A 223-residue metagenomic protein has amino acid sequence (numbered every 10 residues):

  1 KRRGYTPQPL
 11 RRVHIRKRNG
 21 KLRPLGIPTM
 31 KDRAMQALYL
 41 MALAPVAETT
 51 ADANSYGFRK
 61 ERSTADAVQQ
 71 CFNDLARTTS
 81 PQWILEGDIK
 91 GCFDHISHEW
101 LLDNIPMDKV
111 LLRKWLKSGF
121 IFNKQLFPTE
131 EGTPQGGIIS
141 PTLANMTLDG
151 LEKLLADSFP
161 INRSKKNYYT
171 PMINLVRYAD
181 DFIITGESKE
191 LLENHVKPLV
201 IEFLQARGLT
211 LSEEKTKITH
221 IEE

Functional and structural regions predicted by a protein language model:
R2-Y5, G20, L43-E48, A76: Generic short alpha-helical segment signal, independent of protein family or function, capturing local helix propensity
R3-G4, P9, A53-N54, D66-E223: Conserved polymerase palm-domain catalytic core
N19-G20, K124: Detector for glycine-centered tight turns/loop "hinges" at secondary-structure junctions
P24-I27: Conserved phosphate-binding loops in nucleotide/dinucleotide-binding enzymes
A34-L43, L143-A144: Active/ligand-binding-proximal structured segments within catalytic/core domains that scaffold catalytic residues
M41, P45-G57: Charged boundary/loop elements
K60-T64: Active-site beta-loop-alpha junctions of metal-dependent nucleic acid enzymes, especially the RNase H-like/DDE
